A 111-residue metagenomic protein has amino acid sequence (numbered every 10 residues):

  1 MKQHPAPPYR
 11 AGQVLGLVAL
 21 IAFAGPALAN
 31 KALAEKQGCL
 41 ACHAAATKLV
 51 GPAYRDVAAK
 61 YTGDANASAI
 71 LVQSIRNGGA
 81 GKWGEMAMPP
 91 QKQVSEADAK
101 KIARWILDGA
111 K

Functional and structural regions predicted by a protein language model:
Q3-G16: Bacterial N-terminal signal peptides that target proteins for export
L28-A45: Sequence/structural segment immediately N-terminal to covalent heme-attachment motifs in c-type and related
A41, V50-Y61, R76-A103: Axial heme c-ligation environment in periplasmic c-type cytochrome domains
D64-Q73: Post-signal/leader-peptide non-cytosolic segments of secretory proteins
